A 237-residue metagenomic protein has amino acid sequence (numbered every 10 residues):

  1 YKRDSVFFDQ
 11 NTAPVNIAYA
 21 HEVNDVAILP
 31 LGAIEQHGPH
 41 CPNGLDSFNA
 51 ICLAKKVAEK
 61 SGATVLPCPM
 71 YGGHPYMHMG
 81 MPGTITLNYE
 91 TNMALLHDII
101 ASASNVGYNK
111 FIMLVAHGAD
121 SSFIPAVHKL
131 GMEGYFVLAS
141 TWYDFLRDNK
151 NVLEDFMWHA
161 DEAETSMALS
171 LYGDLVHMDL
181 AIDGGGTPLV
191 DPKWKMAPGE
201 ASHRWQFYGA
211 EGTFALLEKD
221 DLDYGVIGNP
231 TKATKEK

Functional and structural regions predicted by a protein language model:
Y1-K110, A116-K237: Extended, histidine- and acidic-residue-enriched regions that form the cofactor-binding/catalytic faces
